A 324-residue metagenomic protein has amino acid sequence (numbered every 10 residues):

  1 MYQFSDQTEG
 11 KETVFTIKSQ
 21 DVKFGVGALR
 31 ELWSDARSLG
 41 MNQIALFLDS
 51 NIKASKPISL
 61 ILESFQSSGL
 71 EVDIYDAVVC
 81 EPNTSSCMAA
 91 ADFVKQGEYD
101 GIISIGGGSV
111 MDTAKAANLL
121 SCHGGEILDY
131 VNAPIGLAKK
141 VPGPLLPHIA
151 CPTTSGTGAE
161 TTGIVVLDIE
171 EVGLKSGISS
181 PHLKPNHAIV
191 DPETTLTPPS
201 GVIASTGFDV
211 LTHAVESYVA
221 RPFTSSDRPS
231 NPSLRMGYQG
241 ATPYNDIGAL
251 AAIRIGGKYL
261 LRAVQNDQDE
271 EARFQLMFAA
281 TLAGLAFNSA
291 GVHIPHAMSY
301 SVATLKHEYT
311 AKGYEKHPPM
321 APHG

Functional and structural regions predicted by a protein language model:
M1-G101: ATP/NTP phosphate-donor binding region
D21, Q43-A45, V72-D73, D100-I103 (+5 more regions): Structural motif
A28, L32, P57, I61 (+13 more regions): General structural feature for long, well-ordered alpha-helical segments within catalytic domains of soluble enzymes
L60-I61, A89-A91, V110-H123, T161-T162 (+1 more regions): Short Gly/Thr/Asp-enriched flexible loops that form oxyanion-binding sites at enzyme active sites
Y99-A117, T153-E160, H293: Glycine/serine-rich anion-binding loops at beta->alpha junctions that coordinate negatively charged ligand groups
H123-G237: A glycine/threonine-rich phosphate-anchoring loop and its flanking beta-alpha core in nucleotide/phosphate-binding
T224-G324: Active-site segments that bind and position negatively charged phosphate/pyrophosphate groups
